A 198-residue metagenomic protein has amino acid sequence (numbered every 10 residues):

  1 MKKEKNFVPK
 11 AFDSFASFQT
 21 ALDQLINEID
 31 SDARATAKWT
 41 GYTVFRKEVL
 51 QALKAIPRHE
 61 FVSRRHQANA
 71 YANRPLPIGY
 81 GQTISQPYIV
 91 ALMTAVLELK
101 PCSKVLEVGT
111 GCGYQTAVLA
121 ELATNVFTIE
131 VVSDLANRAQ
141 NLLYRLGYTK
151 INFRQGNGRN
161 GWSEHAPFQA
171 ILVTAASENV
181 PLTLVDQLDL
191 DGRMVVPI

Functional and structural regions predicted by a protein language model:
M1-R65: N-terminal auxiliary segments of SAM/dcSAM-dependent transferases
L22, Q86-V90, C112, T116: Short alpha-helical patches at coil-to-helix transitions and adjacent helical residues in well-structured domains
N27, S31-T36, V49, A70-P75 (+2 more regions): Conserved alpha-helix/loop element of class I SAM-dependent methyltransferases that forms part of the SAM/SAH-binding
L53, M93, L184: Residue-level signal for inorganic ion chemistry
P57, P77, P87, P181-T183 (+1 more regions): Proline-centered helix-kink/hinge sites
R58, V62, Q67, A72-R74 (+3 more regions): Glycine-rich, flexible loop/turn motifs
V96-I198: Conserved nucleotide-cofactor-binding alpha/beta core module
